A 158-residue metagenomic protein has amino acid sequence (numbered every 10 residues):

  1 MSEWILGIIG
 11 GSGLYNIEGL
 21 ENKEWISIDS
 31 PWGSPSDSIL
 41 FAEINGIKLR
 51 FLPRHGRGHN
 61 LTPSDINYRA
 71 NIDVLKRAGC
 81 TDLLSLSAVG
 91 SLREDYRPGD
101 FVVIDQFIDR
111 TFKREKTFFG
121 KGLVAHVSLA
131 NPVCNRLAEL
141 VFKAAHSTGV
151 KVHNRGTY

Functional and structural regions predicted by a protein language model:
M1-L129: Metabolite-binding pocket within alpha/beta catalytic cores that recognizes anionic/polar moieties
P132-Y158: Active-site rim beta-loop-alpha module in soluble metabolic enzymes
